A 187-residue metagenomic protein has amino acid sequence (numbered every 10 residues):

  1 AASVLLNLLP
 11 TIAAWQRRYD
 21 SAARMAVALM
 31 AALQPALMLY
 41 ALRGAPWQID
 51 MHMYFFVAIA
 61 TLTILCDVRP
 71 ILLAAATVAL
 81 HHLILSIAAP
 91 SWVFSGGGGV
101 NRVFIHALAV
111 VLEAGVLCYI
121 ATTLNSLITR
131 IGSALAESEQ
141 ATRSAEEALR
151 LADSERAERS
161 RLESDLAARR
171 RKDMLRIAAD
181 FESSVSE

Functional and structural regions predicted by a protein language model:
A1-S3, D20-S21, A45-P46, L65-S133: Alpha-helical transmembrane segments and their interfaces in multipass membrane proteins
A1-T61, A74, V78-L83: Hydrophobic transmembrane alpha-helices and their membrane-interface boundaries in multi-pass, membrane-anchored
S3, A32-L37, G97-G98, A168-D173: Short amphipathic alpha-helical segments, especially helix-boundary/capping motifs
P10, A14, W47-M53, A109 (+4 more regions): Sparse, context-dependent recognition of short Cys/His-centered cofactor- or disulfide-binding micro-motifs
I12-A23, V68, R143, S154-A157 (+1 more regions): Short, structured coil/loop segments at alpha-helix boundaries
I120-E187: HAMP domain helices
